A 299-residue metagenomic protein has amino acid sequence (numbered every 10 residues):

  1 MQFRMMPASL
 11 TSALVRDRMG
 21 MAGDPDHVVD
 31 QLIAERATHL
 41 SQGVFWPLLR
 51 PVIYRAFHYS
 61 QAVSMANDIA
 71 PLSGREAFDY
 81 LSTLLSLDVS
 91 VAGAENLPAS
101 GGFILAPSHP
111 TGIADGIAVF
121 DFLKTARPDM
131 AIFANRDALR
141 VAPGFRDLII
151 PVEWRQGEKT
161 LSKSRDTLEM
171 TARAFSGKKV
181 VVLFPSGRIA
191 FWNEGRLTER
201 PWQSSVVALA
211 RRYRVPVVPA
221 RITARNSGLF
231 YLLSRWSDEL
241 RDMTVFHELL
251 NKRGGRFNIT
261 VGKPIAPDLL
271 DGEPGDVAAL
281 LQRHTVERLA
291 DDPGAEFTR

Functional and structural regions predicted by a protein language model:
Q2-A106, G116-A118, T125-R127, E296-R299: Membrane-anchoring hydrophobic helices of lipid-metabolizing enzymes
P7, T11, S164-R299: Non-catalytic C-terminal accessory region of glycerolipid acyltransferases and related lyso-lipid remodeling enzymes
L48, S60, I104-T160: Catalytic core of membrane glycerolipid acyltransferases/transacylases, capturing the structured, soluble-facing
D79-T83, V141, L249-R253: Short, conserved catalytic or adaptor-binding loops enriched in Gly and charged residues
Y80-S86, H109, G157-S162, G195-R196: Short, flexible loop segments at the rims of nucleotide/cofactor-binding pockets, characterized by
L87-A94, R136-A138, T167-A174: Short, charged beta->alpha transition segments
V89, M130-I132, V181, V217: Hydrophobic beta-strand scaffold residues
N96, D137-L139, Q156, A224-N226 (+1 more regions): Residue-level detector of flexible, active-site-proximal loop/helix-junction positions within diverse enzyme catalytic
